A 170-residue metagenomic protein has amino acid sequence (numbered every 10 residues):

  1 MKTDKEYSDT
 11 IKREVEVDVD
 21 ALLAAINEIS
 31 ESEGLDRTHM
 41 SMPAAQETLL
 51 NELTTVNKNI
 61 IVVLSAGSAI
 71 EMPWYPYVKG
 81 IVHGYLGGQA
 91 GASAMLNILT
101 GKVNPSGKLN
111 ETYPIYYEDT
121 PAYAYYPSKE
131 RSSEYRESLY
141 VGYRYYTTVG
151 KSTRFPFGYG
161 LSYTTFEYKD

Functional and structural regions predicted by a protein language model:
M1-D170: C-terminal non-catalytic regions of proteins with extracellular/luminal or membrane-system context
